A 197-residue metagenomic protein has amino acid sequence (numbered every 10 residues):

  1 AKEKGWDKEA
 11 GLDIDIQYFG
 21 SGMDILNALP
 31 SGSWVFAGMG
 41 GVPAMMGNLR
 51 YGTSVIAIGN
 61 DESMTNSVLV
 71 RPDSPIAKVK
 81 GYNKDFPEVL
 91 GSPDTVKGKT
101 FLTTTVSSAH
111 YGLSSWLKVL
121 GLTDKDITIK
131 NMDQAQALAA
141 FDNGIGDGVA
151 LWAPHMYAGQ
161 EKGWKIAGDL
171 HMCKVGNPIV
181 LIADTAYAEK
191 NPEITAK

Functional and structural regions predicted by a protein language model:
A1-T123, T128-N131, D147-A153, I166-V175: Short, glycine-/small- and polar/acidic-enriched structural segments that line small-molecule recognition paths
Q136-K197: Pocket-lining segment of extracytoplasmic ligand-binding domains
